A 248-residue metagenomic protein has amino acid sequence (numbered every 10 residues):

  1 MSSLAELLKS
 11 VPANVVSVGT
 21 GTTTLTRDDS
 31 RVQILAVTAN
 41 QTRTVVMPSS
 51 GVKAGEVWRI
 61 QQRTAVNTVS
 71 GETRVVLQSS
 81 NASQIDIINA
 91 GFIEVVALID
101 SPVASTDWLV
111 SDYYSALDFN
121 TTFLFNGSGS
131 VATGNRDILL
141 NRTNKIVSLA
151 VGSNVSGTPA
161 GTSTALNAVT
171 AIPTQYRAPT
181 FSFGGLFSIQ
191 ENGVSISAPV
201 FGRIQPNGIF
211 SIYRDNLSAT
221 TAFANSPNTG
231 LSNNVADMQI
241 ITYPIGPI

Functional and structural regions predicted by a protein language model:
M1-V75, S105-S111, L117-N126, G134-S153: Exposed extracellular interaction/assembly regions and N-terminal maturation sites
L7-L8, I87-N89: Sequence/structural signature of small/polar-enriched beta-strand/turn repeats that build beta-strand-rich repeat
V37-Q41, Q62-T73, N81, I99-V103 (+4 more regions): Acidic glycine-/aspartate-rich tracts in secreted/extracellular proteins
V45-S49, T68-I85, A160-A171, F201-P206: Surface-exposed flexible segments
A54-V57, N89-I93: Trp-centered recognition loops
W58, V95-V96, V147, I172: Residue-level detector of buried hydrophobic side-chain packing in well-ordered secondary-structure elements
I60-I87, L186-N192, S197: Glycine-anchored, exposed beta-strand/edge motif detector
I93-A116, V131-N135, P159-A171, P179-I248: Extracellular jelly-roll beta-sandwich "head" domains, especially the C-terminal globular C1q domain
